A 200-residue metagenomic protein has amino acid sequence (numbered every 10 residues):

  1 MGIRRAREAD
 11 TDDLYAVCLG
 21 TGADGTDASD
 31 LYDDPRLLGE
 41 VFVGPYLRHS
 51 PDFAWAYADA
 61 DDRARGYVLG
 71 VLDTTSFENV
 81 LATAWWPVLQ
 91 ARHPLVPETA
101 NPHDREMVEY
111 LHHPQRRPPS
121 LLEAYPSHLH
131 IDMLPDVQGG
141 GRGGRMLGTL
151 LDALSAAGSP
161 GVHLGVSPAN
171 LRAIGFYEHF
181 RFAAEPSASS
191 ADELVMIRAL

Functional and structural regions predicted by a protein language model:
G2-A16: A short beta-loop-alpha structural element at the N-terminal edge of CoA-dependent acyl/N-acetyltransferase catalytic
T21, L31-A54: Active-site rim helix/loop that mediates acceptor-substrate recognition in acyltransferases
A56, R63-L72: Conserved beta-strand in the GNAT
D73-T75, L81, H163-V166, E178-R198: Conserved catalytic-core motifs of GNAT/GCN5-like acyltransferases
T74-H130: Conserved acyl-donor/pantetheine-binding loop and adjacent beta-alpha core of acyl/acetyltransferases and related
H112, A124, L129, G140 (+2 more regions): Conserved active-site alpha-helix within GNAT-family acetyltransferase domains
Y125-S127, L154-S167: Conserved GNAT acetyl-CoA-binding A-motif
Q138, L147-S155: A conserved short alpha-helix in the GNAT/GCN5 acetyltransferase fold that borders and helps form the acetyl-CoA
